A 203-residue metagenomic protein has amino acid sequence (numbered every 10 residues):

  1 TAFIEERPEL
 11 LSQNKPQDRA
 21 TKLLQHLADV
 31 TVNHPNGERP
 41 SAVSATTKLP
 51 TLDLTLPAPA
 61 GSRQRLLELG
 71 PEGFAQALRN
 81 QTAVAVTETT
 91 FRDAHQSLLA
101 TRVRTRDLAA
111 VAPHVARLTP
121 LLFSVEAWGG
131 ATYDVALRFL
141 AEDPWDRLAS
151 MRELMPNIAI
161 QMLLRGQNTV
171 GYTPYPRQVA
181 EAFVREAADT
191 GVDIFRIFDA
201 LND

Functional and structural regions predicted by a protein language model:
T1, Q81, D93, S97-A109 (+2 more regions): N-terminal amphipathic, basic-rich helices that act as targeting or association modules
T1-A77: Intrinsic disorder at enzyme termini
T1-L10, V30, V111-L118, L154 (+1 more regions): Change "in soluble alpha/beta enzymes" to "in soluble alpha/beta proteins
Q13, Q64, L98-R102, L137-R138 (+2 more regions): Hydrophobic alpha-helical scaffolding
T51-R79, P113, R117, R138-S150 (+1 more regions): N-terminal glycine-rich phosphate/pyrophosphate-binding loops that anchor nucleotide-derived ligands and cofactors
A77-T101, M155-T173, D189: N-terminal small/glycine-rich loop or linker at the start of catalytic domains across soluble metabolic enzymes
D107-A131, E186-I194: Catalytic domains of carbohydrate-active enzymes, especially glycoside hydrolases
G129-D203: Active-site beta->alpha loop and helix N-cap motifs at the rims of alpha/beta catalytic domains
